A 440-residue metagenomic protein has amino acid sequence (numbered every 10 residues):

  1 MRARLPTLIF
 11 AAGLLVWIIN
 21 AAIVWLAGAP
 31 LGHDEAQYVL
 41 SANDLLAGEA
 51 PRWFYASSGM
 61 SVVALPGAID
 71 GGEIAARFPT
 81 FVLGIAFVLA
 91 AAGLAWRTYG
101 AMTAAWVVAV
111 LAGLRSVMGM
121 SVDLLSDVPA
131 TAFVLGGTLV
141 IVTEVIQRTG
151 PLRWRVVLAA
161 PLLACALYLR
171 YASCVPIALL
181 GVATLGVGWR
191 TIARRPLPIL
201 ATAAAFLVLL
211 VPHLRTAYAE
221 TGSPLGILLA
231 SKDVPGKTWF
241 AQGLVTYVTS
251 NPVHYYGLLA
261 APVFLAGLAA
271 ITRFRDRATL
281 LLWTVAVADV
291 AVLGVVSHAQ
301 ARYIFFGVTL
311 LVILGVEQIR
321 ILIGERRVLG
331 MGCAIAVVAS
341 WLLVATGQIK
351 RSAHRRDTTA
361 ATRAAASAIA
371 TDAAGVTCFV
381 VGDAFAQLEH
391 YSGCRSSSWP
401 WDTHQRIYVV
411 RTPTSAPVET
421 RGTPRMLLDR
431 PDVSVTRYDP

Functional and structural regions predicted by a protein language model:
T7-L14, R153, A203-L207, V263 (+3 more regions): Signature aromatic-anchored transmembrane alpha helix within multi-pass, membrane-resident enzymes that catalyze glycan
A22-V24, Y218, A334-V433: Catalytic lumenal/periplasmic loop and adjoining terminal transmembrane helix of membrane glycan-assembly enzymes
S58-V62, D70-A86, A105, M120 (+1 more regions): Loop-to-helix entry region of an early transmembrane alpha helix in multi-pass inner-membrane enzymes
F78-Y99, A132, G136, V140: Transmembrane-helix motifs of polytopic, lipid-linked glycan transferases
T80, S116, V122-A130, Q300: Short acidic/glycine- and proline-prone juxtamembrane loop motifs at membrane-interface regions of multi-pass membrane
E144-R148, L152, V156, P176-L207 (+1 more regions): Perimembrane helix-loop-helix junctions
T184-L185, V208, V253-T279, W283 (+1 more regions): Hydrophobic, aromatic-rich transmembrane alpha-helices and their immediate juxtamembrane boundary segments
P196-A241, P252-A261, V295: Membrane-lumen/periplasm interface segments of specific transmembrane helices in polyprenyl phosphate-linked
